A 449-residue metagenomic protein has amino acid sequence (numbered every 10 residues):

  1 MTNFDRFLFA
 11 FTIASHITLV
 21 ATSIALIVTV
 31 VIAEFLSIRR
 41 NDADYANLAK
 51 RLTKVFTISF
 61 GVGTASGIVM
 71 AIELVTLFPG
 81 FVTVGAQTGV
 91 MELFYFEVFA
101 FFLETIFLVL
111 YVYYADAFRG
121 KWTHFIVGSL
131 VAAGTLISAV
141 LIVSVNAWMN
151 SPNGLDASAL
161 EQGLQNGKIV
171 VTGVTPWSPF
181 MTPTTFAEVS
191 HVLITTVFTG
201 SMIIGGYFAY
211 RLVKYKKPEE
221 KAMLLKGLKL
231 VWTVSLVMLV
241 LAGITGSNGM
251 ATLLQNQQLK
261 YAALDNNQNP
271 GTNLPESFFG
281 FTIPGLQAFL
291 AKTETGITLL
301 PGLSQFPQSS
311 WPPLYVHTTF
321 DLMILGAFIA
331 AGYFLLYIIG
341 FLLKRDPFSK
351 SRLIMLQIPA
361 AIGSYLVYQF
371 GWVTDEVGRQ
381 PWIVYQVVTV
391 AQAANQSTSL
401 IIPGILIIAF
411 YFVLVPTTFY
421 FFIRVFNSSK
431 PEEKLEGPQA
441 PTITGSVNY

Functional and structural regions predicted by a protein language model:
M1-Y449: Polytopic transmembrane helical bundles with strong interfacial aromatic enrichment
